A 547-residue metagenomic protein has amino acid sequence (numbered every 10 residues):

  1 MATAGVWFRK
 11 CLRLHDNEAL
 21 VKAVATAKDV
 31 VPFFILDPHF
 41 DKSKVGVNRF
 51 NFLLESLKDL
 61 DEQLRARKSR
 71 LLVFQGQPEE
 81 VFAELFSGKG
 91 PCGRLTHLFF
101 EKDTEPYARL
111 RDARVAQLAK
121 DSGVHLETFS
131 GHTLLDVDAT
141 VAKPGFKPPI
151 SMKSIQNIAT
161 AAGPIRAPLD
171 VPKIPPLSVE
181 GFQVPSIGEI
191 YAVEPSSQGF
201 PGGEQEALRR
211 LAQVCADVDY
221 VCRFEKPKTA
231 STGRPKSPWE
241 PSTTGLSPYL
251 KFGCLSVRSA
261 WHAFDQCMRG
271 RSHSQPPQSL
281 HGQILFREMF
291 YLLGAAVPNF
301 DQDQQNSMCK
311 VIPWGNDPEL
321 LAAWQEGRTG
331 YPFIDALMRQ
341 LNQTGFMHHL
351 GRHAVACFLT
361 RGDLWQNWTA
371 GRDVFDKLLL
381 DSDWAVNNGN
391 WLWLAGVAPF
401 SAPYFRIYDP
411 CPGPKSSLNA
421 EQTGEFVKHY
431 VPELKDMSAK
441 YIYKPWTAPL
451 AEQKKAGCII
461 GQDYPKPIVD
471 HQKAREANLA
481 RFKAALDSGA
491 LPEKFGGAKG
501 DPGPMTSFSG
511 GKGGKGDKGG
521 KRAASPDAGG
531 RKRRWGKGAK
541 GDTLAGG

Functional and structural regions predicted by a protein language model:
M1-S69, K483, E493, G503: N-terminal beta-strand-loop-alpha-helix module at the start of alpha/beta ligand-binding or catalytic domains
R9-C11, I35-D37, G76, D103-E105 (+7 more regions): An acidic- and aromatic-residue-enriched active-site/binding cleft used to recognize and process polar
D16-A19, R111-D112, N367, G371: Residues at alpha-helix caps and immediate loop-helix transition turns in enzyme cores, especially N- and C-cap
G46-V47, F74-E79, A83, E101-P106 (+3 more regions): Conserved short loop/turn motifs at secondary-structure junctions
R70, P78-R209, G389-L394, A398 (+2 more regions): Beta-rich, aromatic/charged-enriched effector core domains that present basic-aromatic interfaces for binding
G145-M308, E421, E425-R531, G536 (+1 more regions): Glycine/tryptophan-enriched, flexible segments
W239-E433, A439: Active-site-proximal binding-pocket segments
